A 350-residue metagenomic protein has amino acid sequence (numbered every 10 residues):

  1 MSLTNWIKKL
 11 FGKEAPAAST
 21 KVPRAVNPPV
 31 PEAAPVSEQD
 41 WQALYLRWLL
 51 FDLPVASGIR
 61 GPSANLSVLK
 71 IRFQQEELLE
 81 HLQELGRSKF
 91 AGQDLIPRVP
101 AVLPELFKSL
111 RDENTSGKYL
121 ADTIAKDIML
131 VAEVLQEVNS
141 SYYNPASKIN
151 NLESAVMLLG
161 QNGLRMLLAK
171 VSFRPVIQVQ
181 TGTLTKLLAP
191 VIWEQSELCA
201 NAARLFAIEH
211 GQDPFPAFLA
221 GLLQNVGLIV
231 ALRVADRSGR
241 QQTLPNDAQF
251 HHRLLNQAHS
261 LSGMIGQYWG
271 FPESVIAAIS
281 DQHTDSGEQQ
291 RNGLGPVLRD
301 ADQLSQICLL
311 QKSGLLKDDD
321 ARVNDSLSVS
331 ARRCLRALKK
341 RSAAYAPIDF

Functional and structural regions predicted by a protein language model:
S2-L222, V230-R237, P245-S326, R332-F350: Conserved alpha-helical "signature site" that marks functionally important helical segments or helix/loop junctions
G227: Gly/Thr-rich phosphate-binding beta-strand-loop-beta motif of the actin/hexokinase/Hsp70
Q241: Catalytic or ion-translocation cores adjacent to nucleophile or general acid/base/metal-coordination motifs in diverse
